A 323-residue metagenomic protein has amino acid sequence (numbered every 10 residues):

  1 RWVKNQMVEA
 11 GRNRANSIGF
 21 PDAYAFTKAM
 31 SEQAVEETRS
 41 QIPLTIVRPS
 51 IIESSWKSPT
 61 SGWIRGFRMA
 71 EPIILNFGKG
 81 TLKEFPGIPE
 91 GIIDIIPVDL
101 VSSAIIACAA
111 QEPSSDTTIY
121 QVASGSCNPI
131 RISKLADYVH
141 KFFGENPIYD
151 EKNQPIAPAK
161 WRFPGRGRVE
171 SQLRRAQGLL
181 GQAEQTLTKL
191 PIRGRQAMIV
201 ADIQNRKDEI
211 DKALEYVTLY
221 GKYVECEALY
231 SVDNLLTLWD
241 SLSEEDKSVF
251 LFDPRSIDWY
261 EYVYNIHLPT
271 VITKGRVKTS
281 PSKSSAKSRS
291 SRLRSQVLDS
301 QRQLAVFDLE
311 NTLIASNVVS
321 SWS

Functional and structural regions predicted by a protein language model:
R1-G19, D246-L268: First extracellular/luminal loop
R1-R12, N16-A25, A29-E112, L135-F143: NAD(P)-dependent short-chain dehydrogenase/reductase
I51-E53, S126-N128, S320: Short, solvent-exposed loop/turn segments at secondary-structure junctions
I93-I96, I130, Y230: Residue-level signal for the nucleotide or nucleotide-sugar donor/cofactor binding architecture
C108-Y220, V224-E227, N234-S241, E245-F252 (+2 more regions): Mid/C-terminal beta-alpha module of Rossmann-like enzyme folds, strongest in SDR-family dehydrogenases/epimerases
Y262-K287: C-terminal capping/lid region of NAD(P)-dependent oxidoreductase domains
R289-Q296: Short, basic/aromatic recognition patches
Q296-S323: Active-site neighborhood of HAD-like aspartate-dependent phosphohydrolases
